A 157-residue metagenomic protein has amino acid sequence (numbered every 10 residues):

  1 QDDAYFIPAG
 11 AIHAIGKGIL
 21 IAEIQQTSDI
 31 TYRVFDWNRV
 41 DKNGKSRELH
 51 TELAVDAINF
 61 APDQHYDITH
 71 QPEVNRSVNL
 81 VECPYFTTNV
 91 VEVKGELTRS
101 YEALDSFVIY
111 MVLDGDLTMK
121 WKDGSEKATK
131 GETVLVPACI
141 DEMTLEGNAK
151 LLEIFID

Functional and structural regions predicted by a protein language model:
Q1-F6, W121-I140: Short acidic-glycine-tyrosine-enriched beta hairpin
A4-F6, I12, I21-E23, T88-V90 (+2 more regions): Conserved hydrophobic/aromatic beta-strand scaffold that supports enzyme active sites
G10-I30, A138-D157: Ligand-binding loop in jelly-roll beta-barrel domains
K17-L20, Q26-G44, Y110, G131 (+1 more regions): Non-heme Fe(II)/2-oxoglutarate
Y32-L104: C-terminal amphipathic alpha-helical segment
V93-D123, G131: Glycine- and acidic-residue-biased ligand/ion/polar-headgroup-sensing regions
